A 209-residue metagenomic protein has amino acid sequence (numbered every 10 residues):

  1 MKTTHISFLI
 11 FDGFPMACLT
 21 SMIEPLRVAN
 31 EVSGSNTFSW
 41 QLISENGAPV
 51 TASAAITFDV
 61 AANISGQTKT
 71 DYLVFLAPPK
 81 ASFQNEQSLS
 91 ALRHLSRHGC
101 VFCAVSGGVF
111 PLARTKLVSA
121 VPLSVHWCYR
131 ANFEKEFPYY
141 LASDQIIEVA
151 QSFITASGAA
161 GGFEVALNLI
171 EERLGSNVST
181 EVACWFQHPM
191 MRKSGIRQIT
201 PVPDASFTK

Functional and structural regions predicted by a protein language model:
M1-F102, P111-R114, E171, V178-T180 (+1 more regions): Extended, subdomain-level signal for the structured scaffold at the beginning of enzyme domains
T37-S39, G99, A120, Y139 (+1 more regions): A generic structural signal for alpha->beta connector loops
A54-F58, P138, S157: Short, surface-exposed amphipathic charged segments that create phosphate/polyanion-binding patches used for binding
F102-C103, S124, S143, I154: Structural detector of well-ordered beta-strand residues that form the stable sheet scaffold of enzyme domains
L112-W127, F153, I170: Short beta-strand and adjoining strand-loop segment in the mid-core of the Rossmann-like NAD(P)-dependent dehydrogenase
V118-I147, E181-V182, F186: A conserved active-site-flanking secondary-structure segment within enzyme catalytic domains
D144-Q187: Conserved anion/nucleotide-ligand pocket segment
